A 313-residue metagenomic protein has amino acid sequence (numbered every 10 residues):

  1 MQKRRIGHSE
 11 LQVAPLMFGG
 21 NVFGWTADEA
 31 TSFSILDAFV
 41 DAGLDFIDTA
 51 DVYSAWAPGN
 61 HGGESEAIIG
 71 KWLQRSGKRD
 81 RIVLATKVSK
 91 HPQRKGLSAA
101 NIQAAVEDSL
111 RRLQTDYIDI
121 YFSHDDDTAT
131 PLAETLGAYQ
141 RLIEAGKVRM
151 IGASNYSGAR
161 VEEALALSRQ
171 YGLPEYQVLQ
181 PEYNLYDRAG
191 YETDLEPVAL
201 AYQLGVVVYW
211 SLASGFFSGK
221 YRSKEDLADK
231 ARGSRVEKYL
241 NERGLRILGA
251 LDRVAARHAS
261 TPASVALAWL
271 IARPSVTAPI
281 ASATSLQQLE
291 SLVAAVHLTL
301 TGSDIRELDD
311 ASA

Functional and structural regions predicted by a protein language model:
M1-R81, E144: N-terminal binding-site loop/beta-alpha segment at the start of enzyme catalytic domains that lines or forms
A14-P15, D48, R79-I82, D116-I120 (+4 more regions): Short acidic capping loops at alpha-helix termini that bridge into adjacent secondary structure
G20-A30, V88-A100, A129: Active-site mouth loops of central-metabolism enzymes
D28-F39, L97-R112, V161-A166: Short, acidic/polar
Y53-P58, K90-K95, F217, Q288-S291: A short acidic, helix-capping loop that chelates divalent metal ions and anchors anionic groups
L110-A129: Active-site groove signature of glycoside hydrolases
D126, T130-A313: Beta/alpha (TIM)-barrel catalytic core signal, keyed to glycine-rich beta->alpha loops juxtaposed to Asp/Glu that bind
